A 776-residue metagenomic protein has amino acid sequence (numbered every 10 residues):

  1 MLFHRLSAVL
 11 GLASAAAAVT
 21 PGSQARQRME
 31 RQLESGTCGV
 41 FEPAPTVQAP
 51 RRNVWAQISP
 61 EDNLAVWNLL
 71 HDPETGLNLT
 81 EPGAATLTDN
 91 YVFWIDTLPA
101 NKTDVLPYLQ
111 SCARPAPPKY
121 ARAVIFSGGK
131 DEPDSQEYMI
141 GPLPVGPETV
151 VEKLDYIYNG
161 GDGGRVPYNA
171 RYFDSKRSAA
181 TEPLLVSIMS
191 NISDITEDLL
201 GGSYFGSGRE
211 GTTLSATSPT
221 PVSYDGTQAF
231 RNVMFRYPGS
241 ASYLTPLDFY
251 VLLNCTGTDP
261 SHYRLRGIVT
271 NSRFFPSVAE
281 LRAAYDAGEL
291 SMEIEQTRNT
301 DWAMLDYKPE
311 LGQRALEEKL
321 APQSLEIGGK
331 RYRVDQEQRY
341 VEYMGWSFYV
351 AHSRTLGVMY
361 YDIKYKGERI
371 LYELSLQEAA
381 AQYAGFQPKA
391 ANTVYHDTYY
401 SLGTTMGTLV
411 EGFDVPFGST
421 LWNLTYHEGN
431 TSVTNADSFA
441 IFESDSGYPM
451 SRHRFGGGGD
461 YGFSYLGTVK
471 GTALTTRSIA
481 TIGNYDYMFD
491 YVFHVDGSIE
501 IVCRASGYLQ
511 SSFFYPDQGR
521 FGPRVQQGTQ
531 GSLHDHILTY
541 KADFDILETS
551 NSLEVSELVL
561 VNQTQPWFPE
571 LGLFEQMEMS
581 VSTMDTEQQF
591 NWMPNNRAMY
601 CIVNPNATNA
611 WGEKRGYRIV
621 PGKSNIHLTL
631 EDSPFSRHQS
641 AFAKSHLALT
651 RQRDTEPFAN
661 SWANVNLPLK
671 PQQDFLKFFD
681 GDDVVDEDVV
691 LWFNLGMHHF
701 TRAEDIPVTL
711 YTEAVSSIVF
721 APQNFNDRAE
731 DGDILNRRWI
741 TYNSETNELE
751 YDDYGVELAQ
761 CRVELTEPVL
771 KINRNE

Functional and structural regions predicted by a protein language model:
M1-P21: Fungal secretory targeting signals
L10, V19-P117, A121-V222, F235-V358 (+3 more regions): Extended effector regions of multi-domain proteins
